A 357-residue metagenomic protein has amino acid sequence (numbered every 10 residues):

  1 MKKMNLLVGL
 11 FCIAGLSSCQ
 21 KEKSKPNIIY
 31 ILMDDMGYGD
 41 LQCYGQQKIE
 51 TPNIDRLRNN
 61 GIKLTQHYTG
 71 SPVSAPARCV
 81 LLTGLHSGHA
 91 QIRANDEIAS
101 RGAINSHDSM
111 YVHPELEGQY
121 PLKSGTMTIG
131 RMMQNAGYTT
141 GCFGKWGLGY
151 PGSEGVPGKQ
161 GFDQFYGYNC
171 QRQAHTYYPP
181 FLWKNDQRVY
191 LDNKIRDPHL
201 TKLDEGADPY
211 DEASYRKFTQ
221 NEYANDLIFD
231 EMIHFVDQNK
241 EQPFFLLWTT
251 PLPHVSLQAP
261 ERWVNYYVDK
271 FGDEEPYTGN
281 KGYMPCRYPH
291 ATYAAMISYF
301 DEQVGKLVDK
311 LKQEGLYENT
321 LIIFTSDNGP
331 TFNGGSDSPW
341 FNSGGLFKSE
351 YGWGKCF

Functional and structural regions predicted by a protein language model:
K2-L7, F11, C19-F357: Formylglycine-dependent sulfatase
